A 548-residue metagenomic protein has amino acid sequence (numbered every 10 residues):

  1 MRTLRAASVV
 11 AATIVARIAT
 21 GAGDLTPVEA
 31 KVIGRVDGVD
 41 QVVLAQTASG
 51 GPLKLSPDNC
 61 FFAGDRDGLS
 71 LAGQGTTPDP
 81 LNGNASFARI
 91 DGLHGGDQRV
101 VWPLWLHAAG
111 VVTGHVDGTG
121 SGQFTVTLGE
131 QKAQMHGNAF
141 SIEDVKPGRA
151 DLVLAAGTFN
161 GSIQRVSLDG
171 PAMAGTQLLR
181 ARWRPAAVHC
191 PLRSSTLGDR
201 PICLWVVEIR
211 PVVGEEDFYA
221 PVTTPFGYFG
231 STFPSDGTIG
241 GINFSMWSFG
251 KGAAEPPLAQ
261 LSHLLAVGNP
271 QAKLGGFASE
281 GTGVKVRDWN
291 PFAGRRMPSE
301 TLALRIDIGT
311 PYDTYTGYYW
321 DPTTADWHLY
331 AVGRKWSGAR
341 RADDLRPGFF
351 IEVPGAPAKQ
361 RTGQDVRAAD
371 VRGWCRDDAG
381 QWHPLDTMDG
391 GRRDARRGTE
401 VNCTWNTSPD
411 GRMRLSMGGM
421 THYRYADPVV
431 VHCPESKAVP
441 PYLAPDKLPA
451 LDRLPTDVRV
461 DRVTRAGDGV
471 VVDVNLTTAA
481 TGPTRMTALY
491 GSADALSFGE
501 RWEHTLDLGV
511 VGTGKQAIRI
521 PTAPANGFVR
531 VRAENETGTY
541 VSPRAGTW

Functional and structural regions predicted by a protein language model:
D24-W105, Q164-R180: Glycan-recognition and processing domains
V100, L104-G120: A short beta-strand element within beta-rich, extracytoplasmic domains of secreted/secretory-pathway proteins
S121-K132: Short, surface-exposed beta-strand/strand-loop-strand elements in extracellular ectodomains
V153-N160, P354-G355: Short beta-strand-plus-loop segments that form exposed binding edges in beta-rich domains
T158-H189, K359-T387: Exposed low-complexity, polar/acidic, P/S/T/G-rich flexible segments that act as propeptides, protease-susceptible
A181-Q271: Secretory/extracellular carbohydrate-interaction modules and structurally similar beta-sandwich "look-alikes"
A293-L329: Carbohydrate-binding surfaces in secreted/extracellular proteins
A479-Y490, S497-E500: Solvent-exposed loop/turn segments flanking beta-strands in beta-repeat/beta-sandwich domains
